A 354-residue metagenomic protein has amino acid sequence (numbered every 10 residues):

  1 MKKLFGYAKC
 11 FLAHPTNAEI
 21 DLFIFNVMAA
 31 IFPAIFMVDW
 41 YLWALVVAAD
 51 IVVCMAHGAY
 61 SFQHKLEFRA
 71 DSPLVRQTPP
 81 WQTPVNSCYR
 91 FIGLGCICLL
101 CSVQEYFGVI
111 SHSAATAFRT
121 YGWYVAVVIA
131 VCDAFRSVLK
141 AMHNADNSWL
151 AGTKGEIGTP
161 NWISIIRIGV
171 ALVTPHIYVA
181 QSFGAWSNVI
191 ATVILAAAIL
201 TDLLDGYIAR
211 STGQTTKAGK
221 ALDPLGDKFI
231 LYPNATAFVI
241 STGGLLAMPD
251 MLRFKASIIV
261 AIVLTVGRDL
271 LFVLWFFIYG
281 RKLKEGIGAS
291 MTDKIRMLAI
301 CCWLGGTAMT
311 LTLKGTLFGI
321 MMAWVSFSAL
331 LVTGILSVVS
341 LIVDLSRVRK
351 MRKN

Functional and structural regions predicted by a protein language model:
L4-F5, C10-F11, D21-I24, M28 (+5 more regions): C-terminal membrane-associated helical module and adjoining short loops/tails
F5-F62, W162-I163, V170, S211-F277: Multi-pass membrane catalytic core of lipid/isoprenoid biosynthesis enzymes
N188-V189, G213: Alpha-helix N-cap/N′ positions at the starts of helices
D202-L203: Glycine- and aromatic-enriched membrane insertion/assembly motifs of diderm outer-membrane and organelle channel
